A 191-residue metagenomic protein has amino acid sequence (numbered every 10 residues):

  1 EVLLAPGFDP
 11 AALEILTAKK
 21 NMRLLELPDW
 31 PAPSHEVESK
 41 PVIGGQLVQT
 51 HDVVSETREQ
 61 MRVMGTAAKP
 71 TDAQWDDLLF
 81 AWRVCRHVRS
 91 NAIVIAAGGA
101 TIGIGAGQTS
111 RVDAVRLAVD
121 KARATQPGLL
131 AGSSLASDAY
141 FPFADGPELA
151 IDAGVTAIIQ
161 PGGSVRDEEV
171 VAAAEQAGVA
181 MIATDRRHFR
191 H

Functional and structural regions predicted by a protein language model:
E1-H191: ATP-dependent carboxylate/acyl-activation modules
